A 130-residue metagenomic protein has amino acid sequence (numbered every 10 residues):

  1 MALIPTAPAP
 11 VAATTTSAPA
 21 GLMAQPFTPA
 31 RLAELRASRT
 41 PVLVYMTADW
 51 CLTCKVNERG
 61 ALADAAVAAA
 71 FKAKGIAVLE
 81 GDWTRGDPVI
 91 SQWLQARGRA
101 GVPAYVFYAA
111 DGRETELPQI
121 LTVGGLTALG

Functional and structural regions predicted by a protein language model:
M1-G130: Proteins that catalyze or organize thiol-disulfide redox chemistry and the adjacent proteostasis machinery handling
